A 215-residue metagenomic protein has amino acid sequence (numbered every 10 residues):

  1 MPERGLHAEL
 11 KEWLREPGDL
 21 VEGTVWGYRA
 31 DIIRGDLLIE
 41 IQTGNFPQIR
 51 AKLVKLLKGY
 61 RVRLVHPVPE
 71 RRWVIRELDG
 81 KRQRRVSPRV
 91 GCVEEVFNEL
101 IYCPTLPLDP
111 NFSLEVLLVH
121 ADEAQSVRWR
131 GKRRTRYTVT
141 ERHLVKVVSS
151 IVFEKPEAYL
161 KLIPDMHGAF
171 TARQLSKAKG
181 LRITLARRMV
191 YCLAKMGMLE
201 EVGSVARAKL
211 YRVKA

Functional and structural regions predicted by a protein language model:
M1-R29: Acidic-basic catalytic patches of nuclease active cores, encompassing PD-(D/E)XK and other metal-cofactor nuclease
A30-N45, I49, L56: Conserved catalytic cores of phosphodiester-cleaving nucleases, focusing on short active-site segments
G59-C103: Long, charge-dense
R84-F153: Long, low-complexity, charged/polar intrinsically disordered regions in eukaryotic proteins
M166-A178: Short acidic, hydrophobic short linear motifs in intrinsically disordered regions
G180-K195: Short amphipathic alpha-helical interaction segments
E201-A215: Short, cationic-aromatic polyanion-contact patches
